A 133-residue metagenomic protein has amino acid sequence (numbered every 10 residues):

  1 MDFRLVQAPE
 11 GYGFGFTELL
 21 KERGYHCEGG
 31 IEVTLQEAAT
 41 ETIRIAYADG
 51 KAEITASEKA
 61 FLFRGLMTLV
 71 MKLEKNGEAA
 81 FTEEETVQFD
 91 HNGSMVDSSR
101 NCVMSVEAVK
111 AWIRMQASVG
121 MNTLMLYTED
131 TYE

Functional and structural regions predicted by a protein language model:
D2, A48-E133: Feature activates predominantly on carbohydrate-active enzymes
D2-L5, Y12-I54: Short, well-ordered secondary-structure micro-motifs within conserved domains or adaptor modules
Q7-G11, S99-R100: Short polar catalytic/cofactor-binding loops
